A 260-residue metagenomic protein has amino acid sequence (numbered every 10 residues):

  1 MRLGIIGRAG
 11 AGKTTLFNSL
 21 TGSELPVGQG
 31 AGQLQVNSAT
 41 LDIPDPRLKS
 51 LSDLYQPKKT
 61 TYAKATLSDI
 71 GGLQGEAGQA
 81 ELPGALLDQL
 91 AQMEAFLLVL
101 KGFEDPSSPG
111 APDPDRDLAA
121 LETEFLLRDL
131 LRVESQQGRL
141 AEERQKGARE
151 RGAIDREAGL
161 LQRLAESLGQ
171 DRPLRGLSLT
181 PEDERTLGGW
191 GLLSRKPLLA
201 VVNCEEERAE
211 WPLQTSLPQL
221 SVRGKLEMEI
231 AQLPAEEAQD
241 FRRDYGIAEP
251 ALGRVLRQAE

Functional and structural regions predicted by a protein language model:
M1-D105: Conserved G1/Walker A P-loop phosphate-binding module
M1-G7, A11-F17, T21, V36 (+1 more regions): C-terminal-of-GTPase-core extension/linker across diverse P-loop GTPases
V27-Q29, V36, I43-D45, S50-D53 (+9 more regions): Generic structural "secondary-structure junction" signal
G28-Q29, S108-D113, P212-Q214: Short amphipathic alpha-helical segments
S38-P44, G71-E81, A91-R151, S167-L179 (+1 more regions): Conserved Switch II/interswitch segment of TRAFAC-class P-loop GTPases
P44-L48, T61-L67, A80-P83, L87-E94 (+7 more regions): Amphipathic alpha-helical transducer elements in NTP-driven molecular machines
